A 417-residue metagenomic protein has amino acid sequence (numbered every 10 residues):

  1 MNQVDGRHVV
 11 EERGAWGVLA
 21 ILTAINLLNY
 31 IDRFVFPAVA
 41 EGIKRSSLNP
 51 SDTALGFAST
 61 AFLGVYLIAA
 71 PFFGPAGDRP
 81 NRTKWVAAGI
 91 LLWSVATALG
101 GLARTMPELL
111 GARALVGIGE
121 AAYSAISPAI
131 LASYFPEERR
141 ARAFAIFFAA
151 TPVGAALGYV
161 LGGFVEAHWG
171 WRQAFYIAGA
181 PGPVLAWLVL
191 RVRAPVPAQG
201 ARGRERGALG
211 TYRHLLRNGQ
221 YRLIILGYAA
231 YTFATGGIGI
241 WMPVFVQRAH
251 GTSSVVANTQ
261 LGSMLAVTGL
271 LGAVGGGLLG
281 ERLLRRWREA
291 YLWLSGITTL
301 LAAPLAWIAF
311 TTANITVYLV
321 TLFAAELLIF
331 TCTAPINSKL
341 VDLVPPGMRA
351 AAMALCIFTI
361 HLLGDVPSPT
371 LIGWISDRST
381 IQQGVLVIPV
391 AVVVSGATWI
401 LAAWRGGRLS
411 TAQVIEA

Functional and structural regions predicted by a protein language model:
D5-E11, V196-I225, A249: Juxtamembrane intracellular "pre-TM" segments in multi-pass secondary transporters
Y30, F34, L63-P71, A121 (+3 more regions): Residue-level signature of mid-helix packing/kink "hotspots" within the transmembrane helices of 12-pass Major
F36-P37, N218-V274, I329-T333, N337 (+1 more regions): Extracytoplasmic gate region of multi-pass secondary transporters
N49, N81, L102-E108, G119 (+2 more regions): Helix-breaking motifs and short loop linkers at transmembrane-helix boundaries and internal kinks in secondary membrane
I68-R104: Conserved MFS/SLC helix-loop-helix module at the cytosolic interface between two early adjacent transmembrane helices
K84-A98, Y291-A306: Structural signature of the two symmetry-related core transmembrane helices
A112-T151: Cytoplasmic helix-loop-helix junction between adjacent transmembrane helices in 12-TM secondary transporters
F147-R191: Helix-loop-helix hairpin linking two adjacent transmembrane segments in secondary transporters
